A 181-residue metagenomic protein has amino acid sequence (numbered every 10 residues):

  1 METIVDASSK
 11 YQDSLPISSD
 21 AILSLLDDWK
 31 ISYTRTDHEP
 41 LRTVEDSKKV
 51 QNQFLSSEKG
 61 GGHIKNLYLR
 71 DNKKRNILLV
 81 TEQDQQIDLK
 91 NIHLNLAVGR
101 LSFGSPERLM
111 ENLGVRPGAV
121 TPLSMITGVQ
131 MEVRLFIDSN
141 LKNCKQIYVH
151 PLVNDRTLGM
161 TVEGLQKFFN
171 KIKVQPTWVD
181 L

Functional and structural regions predicted by a protein language model:
M1-L181: Extended, low-hydrophobicity, polar/charged segments
